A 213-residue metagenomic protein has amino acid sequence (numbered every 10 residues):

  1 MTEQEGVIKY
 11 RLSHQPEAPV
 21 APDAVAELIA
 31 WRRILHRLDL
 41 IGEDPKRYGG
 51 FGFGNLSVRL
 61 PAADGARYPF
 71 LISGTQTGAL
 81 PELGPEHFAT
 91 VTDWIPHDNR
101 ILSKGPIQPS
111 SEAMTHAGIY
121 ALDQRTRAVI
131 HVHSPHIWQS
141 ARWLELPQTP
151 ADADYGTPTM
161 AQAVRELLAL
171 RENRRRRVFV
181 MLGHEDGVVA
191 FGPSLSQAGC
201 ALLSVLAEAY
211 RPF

Functional and structural regions predicted by a protein language model:
M1-F213: Glycine-rich flexible loops
